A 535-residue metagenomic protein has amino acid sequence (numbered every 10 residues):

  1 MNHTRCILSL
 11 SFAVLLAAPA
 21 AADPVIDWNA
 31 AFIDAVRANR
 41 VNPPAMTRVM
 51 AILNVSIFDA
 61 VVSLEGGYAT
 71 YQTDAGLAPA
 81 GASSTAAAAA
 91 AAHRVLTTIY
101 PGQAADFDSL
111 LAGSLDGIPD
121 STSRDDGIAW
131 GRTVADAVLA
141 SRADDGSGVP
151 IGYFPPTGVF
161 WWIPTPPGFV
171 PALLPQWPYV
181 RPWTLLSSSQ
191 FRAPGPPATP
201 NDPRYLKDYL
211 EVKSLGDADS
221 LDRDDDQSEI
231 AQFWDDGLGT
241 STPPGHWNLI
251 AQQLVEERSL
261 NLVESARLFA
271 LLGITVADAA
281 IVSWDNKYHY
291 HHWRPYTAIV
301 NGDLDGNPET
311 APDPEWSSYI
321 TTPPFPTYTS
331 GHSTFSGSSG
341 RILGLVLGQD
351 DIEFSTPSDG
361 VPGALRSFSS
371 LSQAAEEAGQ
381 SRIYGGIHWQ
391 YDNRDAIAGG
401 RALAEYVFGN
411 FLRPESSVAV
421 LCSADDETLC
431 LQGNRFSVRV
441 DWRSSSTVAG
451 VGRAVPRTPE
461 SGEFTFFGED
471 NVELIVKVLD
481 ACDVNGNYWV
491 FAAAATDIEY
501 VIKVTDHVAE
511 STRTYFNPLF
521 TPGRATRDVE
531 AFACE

Functional and structural regions predicted by a protein language model:
M1-T4: N-terminal secretory signal peptides that target proteins for export/translocation
C6-I7, S63, V149, V282 (+4 more regions): A generic signature of intrinsically disordered, low-complexity regions enriched in glycine/proline and charged/polar
I7-A17: Bacterial N-terminal signal peptides
I7-L8, V361, S511, P522: A broad, structure-centric signal for solvent-exposed, well-ordered loop/edge residues that line or flank functional
A22-A419: Acidic/polar surface patches and capping/hinge elements
A419-E535: Polar/charged low-complexity regulatory segments
